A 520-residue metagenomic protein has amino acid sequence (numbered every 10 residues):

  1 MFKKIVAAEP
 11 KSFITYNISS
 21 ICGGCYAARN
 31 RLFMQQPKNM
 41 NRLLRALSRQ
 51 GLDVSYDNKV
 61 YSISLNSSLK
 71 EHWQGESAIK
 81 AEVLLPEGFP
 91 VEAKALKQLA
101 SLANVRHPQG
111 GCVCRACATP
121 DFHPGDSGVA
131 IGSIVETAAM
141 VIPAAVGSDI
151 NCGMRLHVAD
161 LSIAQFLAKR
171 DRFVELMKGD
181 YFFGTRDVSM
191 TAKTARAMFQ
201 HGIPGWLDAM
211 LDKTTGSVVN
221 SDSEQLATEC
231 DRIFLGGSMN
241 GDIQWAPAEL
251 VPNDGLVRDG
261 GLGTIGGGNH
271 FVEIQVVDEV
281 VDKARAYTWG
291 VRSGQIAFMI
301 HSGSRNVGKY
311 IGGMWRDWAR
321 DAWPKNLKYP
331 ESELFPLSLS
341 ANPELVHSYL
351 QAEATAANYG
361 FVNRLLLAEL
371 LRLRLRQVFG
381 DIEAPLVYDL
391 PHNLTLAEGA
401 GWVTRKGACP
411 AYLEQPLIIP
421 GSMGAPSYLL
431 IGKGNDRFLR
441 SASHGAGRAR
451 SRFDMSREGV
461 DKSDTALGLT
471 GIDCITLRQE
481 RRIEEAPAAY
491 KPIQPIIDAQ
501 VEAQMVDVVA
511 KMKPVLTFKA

Functional and structural regions predicted by a protein language model:
V6-E9, A27-A28: Acidic, Ala/Val/Gly-enriched low-complexity intrinsically disordered segments
F13-I14, A159, I311: Alpha-helical transmembrane segments and their juxtamembrane interfaces
I14-N17, I21-Y26, N30: Short, positively charged and aromatic/hydrophobic N-terminal segments
F33-L102, G111-I131, M140-A145, F166-R186 (+2 more regions): Domain-length cofactor-binding catalytic modules of enzymes
M140-V146, C152-D160: N-terminal cap/recognition module
I163: Patatin-like phospholipase
